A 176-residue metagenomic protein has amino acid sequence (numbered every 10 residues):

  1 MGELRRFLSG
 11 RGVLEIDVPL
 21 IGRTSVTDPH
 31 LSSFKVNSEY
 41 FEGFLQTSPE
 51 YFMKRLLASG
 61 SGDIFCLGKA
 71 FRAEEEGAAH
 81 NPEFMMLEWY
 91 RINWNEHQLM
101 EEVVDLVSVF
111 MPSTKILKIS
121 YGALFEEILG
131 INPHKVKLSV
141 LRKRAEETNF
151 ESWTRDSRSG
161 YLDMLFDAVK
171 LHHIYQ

Functional and structural regions predicted by a protein language model:
M1-H97, A145-R155, L162-D163: Class II aminoacyl-tRNA synthetase-like tRNA-binding/catalytic domains
L4, V103-L106, L141: Generic structural signal for hydrophobic residues
W89-M111: Well-ordered alpha/beta subsegment
V109-Q176: Metal-assisted phosphate- and nucleotidyl-transfer catalytic regions
